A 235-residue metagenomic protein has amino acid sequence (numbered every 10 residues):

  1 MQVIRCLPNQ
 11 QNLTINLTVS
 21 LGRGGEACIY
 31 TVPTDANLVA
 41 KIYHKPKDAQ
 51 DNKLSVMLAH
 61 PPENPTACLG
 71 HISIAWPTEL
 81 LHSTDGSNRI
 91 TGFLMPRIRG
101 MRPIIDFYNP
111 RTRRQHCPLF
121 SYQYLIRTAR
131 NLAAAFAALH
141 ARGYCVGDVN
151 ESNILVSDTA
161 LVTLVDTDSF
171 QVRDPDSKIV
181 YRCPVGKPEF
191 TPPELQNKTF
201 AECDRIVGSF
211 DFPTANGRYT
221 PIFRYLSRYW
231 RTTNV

Functional and structural regions predicted by a protein language model:
Q2-A49, H71-I72: ATP-binding glycine-rich phosphate-binding loop
K45-G70: The N-lobe alphaC helix and its flanking beta3-alphaC-beta4 segment of protein kinase-like domains, centered on
I72-R127: Conserved structural core of kinase catalytic domains
Q123-A137, A141: Amphipathic alpha-helical segments that line or abut small-molecule/effector binding pockets and mediate allosteric
F136, H140-S157: Catalytic-loop of the protein kinase fold
S152-E189, P193: Activation segment/activation loop of eukaryotic-type protein kinase catalytic domains
E194-V207: Conserved end of the kinase activation segment
F210, T214-V235: Conserved C-lobe activation region of Hanks-type protein kinase-like domains
